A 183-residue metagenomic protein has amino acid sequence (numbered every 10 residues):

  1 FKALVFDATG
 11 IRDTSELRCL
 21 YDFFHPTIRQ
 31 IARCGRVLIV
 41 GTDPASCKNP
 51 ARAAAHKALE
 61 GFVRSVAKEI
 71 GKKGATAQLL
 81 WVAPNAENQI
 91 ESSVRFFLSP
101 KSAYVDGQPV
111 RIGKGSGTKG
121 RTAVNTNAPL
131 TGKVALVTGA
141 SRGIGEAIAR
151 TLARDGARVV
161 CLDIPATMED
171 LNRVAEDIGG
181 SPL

Functional and structural regions predicted by a protein language model:
F1-P129: Glycine-rich nucleotide cofactor-binding loops and adjacent beta-alpha elements of adenine nucleotide/dinucleotide sites
R36, T76-Q78, V134, R158 (+1 more regions): Structural signature of beta-strand start/N-cap positions in the alpha/beta core of ABC transporter nucleotide-binding
H56, E60, E146, M168-N172: Short, surface-exposed alpha-helical segments at coil->helix boundaries
N127-V160: Canonical Rossmann dinucleotide-binding motif of NAD(H)/NADP(H)-dependent dehydrogenases/reductases, specifically
A157-R173: Conserved glycine-rich Rossmann-like NAD(P)H-binding loop of the short-chain dehydrogenase/reductase
E176-L183: Rossmann-fold cofactor-recognition segment
